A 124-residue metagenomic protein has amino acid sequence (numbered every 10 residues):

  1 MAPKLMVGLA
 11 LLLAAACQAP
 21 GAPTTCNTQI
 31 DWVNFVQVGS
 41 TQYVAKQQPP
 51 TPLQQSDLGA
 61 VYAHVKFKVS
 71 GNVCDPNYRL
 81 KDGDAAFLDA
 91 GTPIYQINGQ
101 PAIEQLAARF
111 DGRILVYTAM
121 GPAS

Functional and structural regions predicted by a protein language model:
M1-M6: Bacterial N-terminal signal peptides that target proteins for export
L13-A16: C-terminal motif of bacterial Sec signal peptides marking the signal peptidase cleavage site
Q18-P20: Bacterial signal peptide processing site
P23, Q29-D31: Transition segment at domain starts
D31-G99: Mature extracytoplasmic domains of secretory-pathway proteins
P52-Q55, E104-Q105, S124: A short local loop/turn or secondary-structure capping micro-motif enriched for an aromatic residue
Q96-G99, E104-G112: Short, exposed beta-strand-loop hairpins at the edges of beta-sheets in extracellular/periplasmic proteins
A107-S124: C-terminal partner/receptor-binding element of secreted or periplasmic proteins
